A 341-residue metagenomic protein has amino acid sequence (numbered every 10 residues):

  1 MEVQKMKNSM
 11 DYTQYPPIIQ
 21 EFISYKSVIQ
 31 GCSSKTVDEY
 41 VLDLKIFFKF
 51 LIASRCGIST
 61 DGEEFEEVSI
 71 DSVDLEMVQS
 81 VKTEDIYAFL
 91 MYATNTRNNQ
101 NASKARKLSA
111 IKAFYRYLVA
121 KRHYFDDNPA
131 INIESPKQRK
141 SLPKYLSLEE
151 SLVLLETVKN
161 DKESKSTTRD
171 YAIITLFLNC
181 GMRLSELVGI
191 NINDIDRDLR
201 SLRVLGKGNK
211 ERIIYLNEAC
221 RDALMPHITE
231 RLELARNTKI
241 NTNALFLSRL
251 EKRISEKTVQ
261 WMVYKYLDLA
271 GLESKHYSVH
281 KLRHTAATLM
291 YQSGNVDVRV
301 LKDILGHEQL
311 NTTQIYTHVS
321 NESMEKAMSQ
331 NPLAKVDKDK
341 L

Functional and structural regions predicted by a protein language model:
M1-L341: Conserved catalytic core of the tyrosine transesterase superfamily
